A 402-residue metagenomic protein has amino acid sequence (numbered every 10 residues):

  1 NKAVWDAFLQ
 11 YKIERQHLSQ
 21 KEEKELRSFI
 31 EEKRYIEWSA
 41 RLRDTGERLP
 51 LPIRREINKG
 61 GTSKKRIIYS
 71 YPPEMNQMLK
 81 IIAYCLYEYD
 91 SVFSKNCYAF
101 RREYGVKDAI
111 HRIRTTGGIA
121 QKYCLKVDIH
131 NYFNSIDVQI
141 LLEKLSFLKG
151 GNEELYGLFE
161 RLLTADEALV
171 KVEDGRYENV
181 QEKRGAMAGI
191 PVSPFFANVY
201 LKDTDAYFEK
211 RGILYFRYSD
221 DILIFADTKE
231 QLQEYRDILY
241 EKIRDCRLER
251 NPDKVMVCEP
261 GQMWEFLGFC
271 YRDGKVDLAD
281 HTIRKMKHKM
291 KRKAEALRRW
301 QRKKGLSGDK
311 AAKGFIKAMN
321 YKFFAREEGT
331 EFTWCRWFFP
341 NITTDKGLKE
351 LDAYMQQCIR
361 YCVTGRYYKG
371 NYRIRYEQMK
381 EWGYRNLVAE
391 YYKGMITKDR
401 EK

Functional and structural regions predicted by a protein language model:
N1-E37, R366-Y376, K380, Y392-K402: Non-catalytic, polymerase-adjacent accessory regions of viral genome-replication enzymes
S39-S63, G157-R176: Reverse-transcriptase-like RNA-dependent polymerase core
P50-P52, R217-D220, D253: Short Gly/Ser/Thr- and Asp/Glu-enriched loop/turn motifs at secondary-structure junctions
S63-S94, Q181-E209: Conserved pre-motif C helix in the palm subdomain of viral-like polymerases
N76, K80, Y177-Q181, A206 (+4 more regions): Right-hand nucleic-acid polymerase module
M78-D137, M379: Active-site-proximal segment of RNA-dependent polymerases
T116-S219, L223-K242, L248, C258 (+1 more regions): Conserved polymerase palm-domain catalytic core
